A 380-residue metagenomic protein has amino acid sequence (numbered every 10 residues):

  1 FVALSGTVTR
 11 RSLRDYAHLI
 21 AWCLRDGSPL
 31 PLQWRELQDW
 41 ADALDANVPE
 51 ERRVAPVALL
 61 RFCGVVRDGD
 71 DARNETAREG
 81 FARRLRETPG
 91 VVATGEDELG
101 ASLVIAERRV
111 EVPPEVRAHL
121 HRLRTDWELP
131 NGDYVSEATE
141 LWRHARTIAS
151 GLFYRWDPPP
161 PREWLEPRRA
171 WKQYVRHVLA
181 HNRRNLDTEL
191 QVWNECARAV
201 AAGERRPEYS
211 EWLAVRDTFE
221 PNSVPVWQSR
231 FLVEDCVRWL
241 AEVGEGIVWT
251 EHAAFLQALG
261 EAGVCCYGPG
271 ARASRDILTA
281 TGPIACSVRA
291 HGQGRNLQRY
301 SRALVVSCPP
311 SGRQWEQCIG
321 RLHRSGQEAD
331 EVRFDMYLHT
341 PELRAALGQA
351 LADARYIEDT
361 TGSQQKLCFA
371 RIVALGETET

Functional and structural regions predicted by a protein language model:
F1-R11, D15, R25-N182, E242 (+2 more regions): Inter-lobe coupling linker of SF2 helicases/translocases
A3, G268, V305, D335-L338: Structural signal for conserved beta-strand scaffold positions within catalytic alpha/beta enzyme cores
S5-Y16, W249-A258, R272-E331, A350: SF2 helicase motor core recognition
T7-R10, A21-D26, R117, I148-R155 (+6 more regions): Short, solvent-exposed loop/turn segments at secondary-structure junctions
A21-R25, E261-V264, R302, Q327: Short, surface-exposed basic-aromatic patches at helix termini and helix-loop junctions that form
L99-V116, R124-R295, Q364-T380: Conserved Helicase C-terminal RecA-like lobe
P310-I319, H323-T380: A conserved SF2-helicase RecA2
